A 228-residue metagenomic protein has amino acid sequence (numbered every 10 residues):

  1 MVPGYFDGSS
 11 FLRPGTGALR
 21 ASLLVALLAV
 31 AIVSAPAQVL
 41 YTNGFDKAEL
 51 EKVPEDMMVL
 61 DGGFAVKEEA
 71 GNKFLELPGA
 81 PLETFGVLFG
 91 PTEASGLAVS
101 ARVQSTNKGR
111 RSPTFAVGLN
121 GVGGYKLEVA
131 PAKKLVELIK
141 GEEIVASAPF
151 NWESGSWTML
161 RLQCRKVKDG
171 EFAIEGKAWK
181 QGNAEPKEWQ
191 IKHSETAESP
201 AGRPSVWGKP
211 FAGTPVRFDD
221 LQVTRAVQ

Functional and structural regions predicted by a protein language model:
V2-P3, G17-A21: Short, low-complexity intrinsically disordered segments enriched in A/P/G/S/L with frequent Arg, especially at protein
F45, A101, S156-K168, I174-A178: Short tryptophan-centered beta-strand motifs in secreted/extracellular beta-sheet-rich domains of glycan-recognition
F45, D219-V223: Extracellular beta-strand elements of beta-rich domains used for carbohydrate recognition/degradation or cell-matrix
E49-F74, P81-E83: Extracellular glycan-recognition surfaces and repeat-rich motifs
A70-G71, E76-K140: Secretory/extracellular carbohydrate-interaction modules and structurally similar beta-sandwich "look-alikes"
F85-P91, V145-W152, S194, W207-G208: Beta-strand-rich interaction surfaces with strong enrichment in secreted/lumenal proteins
K140-R161: Short, aromatic/His-centered strand-loop micro-motif at the edge of beta-sheets
E185-R217: Flexible glycan-contacting loops in extracellular carbohydrate-active proteins
